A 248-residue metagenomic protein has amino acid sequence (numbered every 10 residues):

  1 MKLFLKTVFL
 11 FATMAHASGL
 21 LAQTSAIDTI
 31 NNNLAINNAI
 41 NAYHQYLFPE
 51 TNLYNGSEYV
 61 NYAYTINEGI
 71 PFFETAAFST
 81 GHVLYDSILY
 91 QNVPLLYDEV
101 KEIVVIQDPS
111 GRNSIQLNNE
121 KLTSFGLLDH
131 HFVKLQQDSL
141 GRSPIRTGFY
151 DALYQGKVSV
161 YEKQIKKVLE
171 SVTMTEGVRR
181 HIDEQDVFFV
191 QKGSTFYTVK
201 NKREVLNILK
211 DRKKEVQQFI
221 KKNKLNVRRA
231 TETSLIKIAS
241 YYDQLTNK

Functional and structural regions predicted by a protein language model:
M1-T29, I238: Bacterial Sec-dependent N-terminal signal peptides
G19-Y62: Sec-dependent signal peptide cleavage junction
I40-N41, T51-Y54, V187-Q191, N207-K210: Short hydrophobic/aromatic-rich motifs at helix boundaries and adjacent loops
L47-P49, N67, H82: Intrinsically disordered, low-complexity serine/threonine-rich segments
Y54-S57, P71, T75: Surface-exposed, beta-sheet-biased, low-hydrophobicity segments with strongly acidic/polar composition
Y62-Y64, F73-R203: Aromatic-patch recognition
I208-K248: Long, compositionally biased interface segments
